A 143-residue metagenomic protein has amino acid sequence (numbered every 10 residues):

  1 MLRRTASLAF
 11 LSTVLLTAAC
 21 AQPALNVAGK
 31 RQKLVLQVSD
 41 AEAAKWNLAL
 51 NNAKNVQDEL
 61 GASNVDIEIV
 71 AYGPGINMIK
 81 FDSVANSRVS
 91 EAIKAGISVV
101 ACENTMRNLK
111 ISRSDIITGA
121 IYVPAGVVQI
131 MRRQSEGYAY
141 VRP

Functional and structural regions predicted by a protein language model:
M1-F10, L15-L16: N-terminal export leaders
C20-P143: Secreted/extracellular ectodomain signature
